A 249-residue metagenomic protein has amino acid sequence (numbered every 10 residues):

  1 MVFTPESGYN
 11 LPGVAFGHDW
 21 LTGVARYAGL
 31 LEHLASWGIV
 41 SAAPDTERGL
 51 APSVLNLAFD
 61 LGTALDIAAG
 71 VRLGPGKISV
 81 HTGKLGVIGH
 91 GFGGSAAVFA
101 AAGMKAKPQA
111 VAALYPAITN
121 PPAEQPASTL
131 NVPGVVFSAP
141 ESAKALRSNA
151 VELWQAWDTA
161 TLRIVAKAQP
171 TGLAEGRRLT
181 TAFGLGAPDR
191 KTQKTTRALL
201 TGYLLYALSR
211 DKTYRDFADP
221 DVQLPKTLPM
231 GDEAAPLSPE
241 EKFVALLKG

Functional and structural regions predicted by a protein language model:
M1-P5: A short loop-to-beta-strand scaffold at the N-terminal edge of the catalytic core in hydrolase folds
S7-Y9, P52-S95, G103: Gly/Ser-rich "nucleophile elbow"/oxyanion-hole loop immediately N-terminal to the catalytic nucleophile in hydrolases
N10-D19: Short beta-strand element of the alpha/beta-hydrolase
T22-D45: Short amphipathic alpha-helix adjacent to the substrate-entry channel of hydrolases
A96-A100, P122: Hydrolases whose catalytic domains are alpha/beta-hydrolase-1, hotdog thioesterase, or metallo-beta-lactamase-like
A100-Q109: Conserved hydrolase catalytic core segment
Q109-G172: The feature captures the conserved acid-bearing segment of alpha/beta-hydrolase catalytic domains
K167, R178-G249: Alpha/beta-hydrolase-fold serine-hydrolase catalytic core, especially in secreted/extracellular enzymes
